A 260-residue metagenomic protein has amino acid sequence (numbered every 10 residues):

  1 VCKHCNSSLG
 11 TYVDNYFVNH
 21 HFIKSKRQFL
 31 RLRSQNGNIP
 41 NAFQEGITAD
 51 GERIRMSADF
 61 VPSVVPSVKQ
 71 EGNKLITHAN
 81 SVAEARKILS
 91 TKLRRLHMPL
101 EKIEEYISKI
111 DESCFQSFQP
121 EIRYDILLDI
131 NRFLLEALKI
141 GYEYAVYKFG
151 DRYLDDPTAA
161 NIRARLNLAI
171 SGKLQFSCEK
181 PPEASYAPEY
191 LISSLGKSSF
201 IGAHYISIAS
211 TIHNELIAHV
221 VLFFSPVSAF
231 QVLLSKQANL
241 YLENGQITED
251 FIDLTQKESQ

Functional and structural regions predicted by a protein language model:
V1-C2, S57: Helix N-cap / beta->alpha transition motif
C2-L30, G37-P40, T48: Short Cys/His-centered divalent metal-binding micro-motifs
R31-N36, I252-L254: Short C-terminal domain-edge/linker segments immediately following a structured domain
Q35-E45, D59, C178-S185: Short, Lys/Arg-enriched charge-dense amphipathic segments
P40-I76: Short flanking/linker segments adjacent to small metal-binding domains or redox-active Cys/His motifs
N73-Q260: C-terminal, charged low-complexity interaction regions
